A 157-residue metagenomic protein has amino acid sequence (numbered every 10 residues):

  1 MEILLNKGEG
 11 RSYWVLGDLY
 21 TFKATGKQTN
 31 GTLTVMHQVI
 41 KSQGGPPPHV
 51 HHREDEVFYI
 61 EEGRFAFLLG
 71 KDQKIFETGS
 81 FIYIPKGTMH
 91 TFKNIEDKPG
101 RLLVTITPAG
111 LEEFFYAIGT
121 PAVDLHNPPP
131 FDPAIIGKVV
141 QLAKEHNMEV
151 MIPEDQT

Functional and structural regions predicted by a protein language model:
M1-L33, L125-T157: A short, N-terminal "cap"/entry segment at the start of jelly-roll beta-barrel domains of the cupin/DSBH fold
L4-N6, K71-M89: Short acidic-glycine-tyrosine-enriched beta hairpin
T21-F22, M36-H51: Conserved short histidine dyad/triad with adjacent acidic residue
T29, K86-E112: Ligand-binding loop in jelly-roll beta-barrel domains
T32, E56-Y59, F114-A117: Residue-level recognition of specific faces of alpha-helices
G44, H52, F65, Y116 (+1 more regions): Hydrophobic small-molecule pocket/channel-lining residues, especially in calycin-type beta-barrels
R53-E56, I60-F65, G70: Glycine- and acidic-residue-biased ligand/ion/polar-headgroup-sensing regions
E113-H126: A hydrophobic, small-residue-rich beta->alpha segment in the mid-to-C-terminal subdomain of diverse proteins
